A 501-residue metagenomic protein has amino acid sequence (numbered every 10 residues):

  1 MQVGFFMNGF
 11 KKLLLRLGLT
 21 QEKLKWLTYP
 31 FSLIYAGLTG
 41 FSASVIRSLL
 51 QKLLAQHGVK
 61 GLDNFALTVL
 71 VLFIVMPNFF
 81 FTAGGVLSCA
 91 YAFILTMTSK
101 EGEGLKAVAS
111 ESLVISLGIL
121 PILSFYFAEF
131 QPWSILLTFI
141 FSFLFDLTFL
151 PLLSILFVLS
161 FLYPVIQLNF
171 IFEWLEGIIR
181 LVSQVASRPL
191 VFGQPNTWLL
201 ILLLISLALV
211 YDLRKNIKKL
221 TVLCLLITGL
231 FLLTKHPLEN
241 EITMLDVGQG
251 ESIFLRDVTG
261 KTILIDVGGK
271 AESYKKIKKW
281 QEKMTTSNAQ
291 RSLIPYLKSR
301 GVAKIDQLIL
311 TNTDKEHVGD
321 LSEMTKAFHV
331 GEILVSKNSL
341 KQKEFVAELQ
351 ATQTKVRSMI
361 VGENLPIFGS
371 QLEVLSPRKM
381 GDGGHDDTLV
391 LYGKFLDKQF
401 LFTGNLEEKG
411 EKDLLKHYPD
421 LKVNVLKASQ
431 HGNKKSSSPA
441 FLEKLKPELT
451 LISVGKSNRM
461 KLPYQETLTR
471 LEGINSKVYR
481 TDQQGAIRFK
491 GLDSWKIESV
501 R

Functional and structural regions predicted by a protein language model:
M1-L137, W198-P237, P439, L445: Hydrophobic alpha-helical transmembrane segments in multi-pass membrane proteins
F10-R16, T20, A107, F157 (+1 more regions): Non-globular, low-confidence helical/coil segments that flank catalytic cores
L33, V69, I74, S112 (+7 more regions): Alpha-helix boundary/capping residues
P77, P121, F143-L144, T388 (+2 more regions): Proline-centered helix-kink/hinge sites
I94-G193, L449: Alpha-helical transmembrane segments of multi-pass integral membrane proteins
